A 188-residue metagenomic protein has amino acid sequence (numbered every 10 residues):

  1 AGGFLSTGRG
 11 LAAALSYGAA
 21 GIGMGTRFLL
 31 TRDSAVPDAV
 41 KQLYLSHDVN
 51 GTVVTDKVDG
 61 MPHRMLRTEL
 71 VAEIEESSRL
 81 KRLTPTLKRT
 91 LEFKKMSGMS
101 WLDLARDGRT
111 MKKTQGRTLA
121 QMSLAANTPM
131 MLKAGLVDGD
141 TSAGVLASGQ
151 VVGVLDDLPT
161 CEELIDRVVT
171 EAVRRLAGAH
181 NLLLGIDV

Functional and structural regions predicted by a protein language model:
L5-V188: Conserved active-site-proximal phosphate/metal-binding subdomains
